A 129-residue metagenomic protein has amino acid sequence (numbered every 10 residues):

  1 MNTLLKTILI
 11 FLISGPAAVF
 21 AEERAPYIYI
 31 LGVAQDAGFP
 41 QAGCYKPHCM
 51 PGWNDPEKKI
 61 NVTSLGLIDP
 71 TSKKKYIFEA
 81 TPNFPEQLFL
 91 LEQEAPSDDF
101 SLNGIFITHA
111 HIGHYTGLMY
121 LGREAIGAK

Functional and structural regions predicted by a protein language model:
N2-I10: Sec-dependent signal peptide recognition, specifically the positively charged N-region followed immediately by
S14-P16: N-terminal signal peptide c-region/cleavage motif recognized by signal peptidases
V19-E23: Boundary at the C-terminal end of the N-terminal hydrophobic targeting segment
A25, K129: Metallo-beta-lactamase
P26-I28, L65: A broad, low-specificity signal marking well-ordered, structured residues that form hydrophobic/aromatic
I28-G38: Short polar catalytic/cofactor-binding loops
F39-A110, T116-I126: Pre-active-site segment of Zn-dependent metallo-hydrolases
